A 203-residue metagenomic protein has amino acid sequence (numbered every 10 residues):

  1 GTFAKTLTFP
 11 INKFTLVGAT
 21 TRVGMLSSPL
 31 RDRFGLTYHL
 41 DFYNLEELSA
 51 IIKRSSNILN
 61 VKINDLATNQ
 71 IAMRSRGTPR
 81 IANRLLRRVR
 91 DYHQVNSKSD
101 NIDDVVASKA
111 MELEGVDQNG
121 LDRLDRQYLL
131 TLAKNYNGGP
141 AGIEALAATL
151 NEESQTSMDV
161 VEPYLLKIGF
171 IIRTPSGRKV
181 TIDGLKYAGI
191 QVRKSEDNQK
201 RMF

Functional and structural regions predicted by a protein language model:
G1-A19: AAA+/SF3 P-loop NTPase mechanochemical coupling elements
T6-F9, R74, Q118-L121, N135 (+3 more regions): Replace "in large, NTP-powered and nucleic-acid-processing enzymes" with "in large, NTP-powered factors and other
M25-M73, N83-R84: Conserved AAA+ ATPase core "coupling" helix
N64-D65, S75-R90, D100-D103, L121-R123 (+2 more regions): The conserved phosphate-sensing helix
T68, L86, Y92-G115, D125 (+1 more regions): Conserved C-terminal helix/linker of AAA+ ATPases
T68-M73, R80-V95, Q127-L130, E144-A145 (+1 more regions): C-terminal helical "lid" of AAA+/P-loop NTPase domains
A107, M111-P140: Winged-helix-like regulatory helical subdomains adjacent to P-loop NTPase cores
L132-F203: Terminal-proximal interaction/regulatory segments of ATP-powered molecular machines
